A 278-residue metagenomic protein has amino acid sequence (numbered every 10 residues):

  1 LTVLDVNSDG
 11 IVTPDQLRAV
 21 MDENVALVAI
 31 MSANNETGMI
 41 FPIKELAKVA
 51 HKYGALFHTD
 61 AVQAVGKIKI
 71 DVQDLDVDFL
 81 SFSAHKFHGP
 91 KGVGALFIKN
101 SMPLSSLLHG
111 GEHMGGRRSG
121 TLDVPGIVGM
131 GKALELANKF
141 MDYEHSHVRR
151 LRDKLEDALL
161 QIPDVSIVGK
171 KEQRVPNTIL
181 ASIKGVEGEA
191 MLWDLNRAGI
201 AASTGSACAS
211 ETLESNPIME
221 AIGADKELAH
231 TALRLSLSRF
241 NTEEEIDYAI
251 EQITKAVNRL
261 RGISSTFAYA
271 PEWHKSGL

Functional and structural regions predicted by a protein language model:
L1-L278: Pyridoxal 5′-phosphate
